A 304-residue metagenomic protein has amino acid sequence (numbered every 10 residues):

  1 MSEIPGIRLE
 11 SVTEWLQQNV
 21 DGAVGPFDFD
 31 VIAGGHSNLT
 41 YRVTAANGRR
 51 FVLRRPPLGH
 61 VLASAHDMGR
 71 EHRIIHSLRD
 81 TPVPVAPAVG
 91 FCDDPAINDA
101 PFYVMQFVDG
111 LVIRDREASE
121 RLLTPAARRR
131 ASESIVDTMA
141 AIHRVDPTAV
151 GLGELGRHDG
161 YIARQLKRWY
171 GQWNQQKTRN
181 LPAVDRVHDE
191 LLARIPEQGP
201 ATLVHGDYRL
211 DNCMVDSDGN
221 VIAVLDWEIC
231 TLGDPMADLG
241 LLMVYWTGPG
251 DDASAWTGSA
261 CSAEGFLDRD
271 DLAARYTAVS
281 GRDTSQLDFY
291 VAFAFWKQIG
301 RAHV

Functional and structural regions predicted by a protein language model:
M1-A23, F27: Juxta-kinase regulatory segment immediately upstream of eukaryotic protein kinase catalytic domains
P26-L203, D216-G219, G300: ATP-binding pocket architecture of kinase catalytic cores
G156-R157, R282-A294: All-alpha amphipathic helical-bundle segments outside canonical DNA-binding/catalytic cores that form hydrophobic
L203-H205, L210: Catalytic-loop of the protein kinase fold
L225-C230: Activation of the activation-loop gatekeeper triad in protein kinase-fold domains
A237-S280, A294-H303: Active-site activation/catalytic loop segments of kinase-like enzymes and analogous catalytic loops in related
